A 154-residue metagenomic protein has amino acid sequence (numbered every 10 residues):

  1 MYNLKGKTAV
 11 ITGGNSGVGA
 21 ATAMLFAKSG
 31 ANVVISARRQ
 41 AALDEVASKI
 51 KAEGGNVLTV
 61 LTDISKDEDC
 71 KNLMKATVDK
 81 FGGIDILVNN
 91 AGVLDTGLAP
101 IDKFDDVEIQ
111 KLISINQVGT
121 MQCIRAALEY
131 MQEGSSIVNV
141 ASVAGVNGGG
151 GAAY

Functional and structural regions predicted by a protein language model:
T8, N15-S16: Conserved glycine-rich cofactor-binding loop
S29-E45: Conserved glycine-rich Rossmann-like NAD(P)H-binding loop of the short-chain dehydrogenase/reductase
L61-L73, D106: The beta1-alpha1 cofactor-binding region of Rossmann-like NAD(H)/NADP(H)-dependent oxidoreductases
L98-I101, D105-Q110: Substrate-binding pocket helix/loop in short-chain dehydrogenase/reductase
A99-P100, G148-Y154: Active-site loop-to-helix junction immediately N-terminal to the catalytic Tyr of the SDR YXXXK motif in Rossmann-fold
I124-R125: A short, exposed helix-loop element centered on a Lys and neighboring polar residues
S142: Residue(s) in the substrate-gating loop at a strand-loop-helix junction that position the organic substrate next
